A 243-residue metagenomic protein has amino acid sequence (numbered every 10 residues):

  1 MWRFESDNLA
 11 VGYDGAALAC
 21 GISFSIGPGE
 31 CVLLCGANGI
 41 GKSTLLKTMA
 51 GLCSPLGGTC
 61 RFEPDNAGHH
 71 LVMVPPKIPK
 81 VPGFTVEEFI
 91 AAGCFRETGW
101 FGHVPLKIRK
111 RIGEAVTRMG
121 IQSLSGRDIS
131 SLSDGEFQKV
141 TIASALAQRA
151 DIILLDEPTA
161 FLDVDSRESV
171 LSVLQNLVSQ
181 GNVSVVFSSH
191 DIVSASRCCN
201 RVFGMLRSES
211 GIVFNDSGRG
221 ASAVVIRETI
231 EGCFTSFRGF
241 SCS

Functional and structural regions predicted by a protein language model:
C35-A37: The feature captures the beta-strand-to-loop junction immediately N-terminal to the Walker
A50: Helix-to-loop junction immediately C-terminal to a conserved catalytic motif
L106-L124: Conserved ABC ATPase "signature" region
D128-L132: Conserved ABC ATPase signature
I153-E157: Catalytic Walker B motif of ABC-type/P-loop ATPase nucleotide-binding domains
D163: ABC-family nucleotide-binding domains
S189-H190: H-loop/switch region of ABC-family ATPase nucleotide-binding domains
